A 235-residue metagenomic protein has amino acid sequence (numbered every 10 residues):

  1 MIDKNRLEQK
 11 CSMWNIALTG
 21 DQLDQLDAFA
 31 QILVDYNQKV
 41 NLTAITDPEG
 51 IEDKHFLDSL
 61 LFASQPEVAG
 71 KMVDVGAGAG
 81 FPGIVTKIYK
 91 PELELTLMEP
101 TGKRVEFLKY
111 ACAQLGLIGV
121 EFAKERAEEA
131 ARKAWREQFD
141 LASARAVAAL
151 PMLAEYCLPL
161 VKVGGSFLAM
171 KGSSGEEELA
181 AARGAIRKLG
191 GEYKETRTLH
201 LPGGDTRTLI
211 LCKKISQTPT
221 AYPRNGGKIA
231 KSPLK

Functional and structural regions predicted by a protein language model:
I2-V73, K103-V120: Class I SAM-dependent transferase core
G20, T46, K124-R126, E195-R197: Short loop/edge segments at beta-strand edges and connector loops that shape dinucleotide/nucleotide cofactor-binding
L60-A148, A154: Conserved SAM/SAH cofactor-binding pocket of Class I
K90, V161-V163: Helix-to-beta-strand junctions that scaffold the AdoMet/dcAdoMet cofactor pocket in Class I SAM-dependent enzymes
R104-E106, G175, L179: Short alpha-helix immediately C-terminal to the canonical SAM-binding loop
E128, G172-E176, H200: Short "lid" loop at the C-terminus of a central beta-strand within the Rossmann-like core of SAM-dependent
G164-S174: Conserved beta-strand signature within the Rossmann-like core of class I S-adenosyl-L-methionine
A180-K235: SAM/dcSAM-binding transferase cores
